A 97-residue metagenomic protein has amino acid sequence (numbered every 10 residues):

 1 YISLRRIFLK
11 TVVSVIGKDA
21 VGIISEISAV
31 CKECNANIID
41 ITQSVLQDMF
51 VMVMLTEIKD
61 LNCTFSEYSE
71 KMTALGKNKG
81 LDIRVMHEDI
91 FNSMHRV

Functional and structural regions predicted by a protein language model:
R5-V97: A conserved regulatory-domain signal marking ACT and ACT-like small-molecule sensing domains and adjacent regulatory
